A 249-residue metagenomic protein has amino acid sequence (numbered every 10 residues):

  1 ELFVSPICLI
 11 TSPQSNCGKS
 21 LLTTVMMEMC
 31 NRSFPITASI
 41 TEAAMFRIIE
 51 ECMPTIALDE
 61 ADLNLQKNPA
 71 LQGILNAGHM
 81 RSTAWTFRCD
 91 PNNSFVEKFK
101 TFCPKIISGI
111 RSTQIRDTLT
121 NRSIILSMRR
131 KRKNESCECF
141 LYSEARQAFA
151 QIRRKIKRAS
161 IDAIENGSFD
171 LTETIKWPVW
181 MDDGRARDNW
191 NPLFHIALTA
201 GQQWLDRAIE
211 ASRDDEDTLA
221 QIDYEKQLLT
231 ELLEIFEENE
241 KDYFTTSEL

Functional and structural regions predicted by a protein language model:
E1-L171: Conserved NTP-binding/hydrolysis core of motor NTPases
T172-L249: DNA transaction DNA-binding modules
